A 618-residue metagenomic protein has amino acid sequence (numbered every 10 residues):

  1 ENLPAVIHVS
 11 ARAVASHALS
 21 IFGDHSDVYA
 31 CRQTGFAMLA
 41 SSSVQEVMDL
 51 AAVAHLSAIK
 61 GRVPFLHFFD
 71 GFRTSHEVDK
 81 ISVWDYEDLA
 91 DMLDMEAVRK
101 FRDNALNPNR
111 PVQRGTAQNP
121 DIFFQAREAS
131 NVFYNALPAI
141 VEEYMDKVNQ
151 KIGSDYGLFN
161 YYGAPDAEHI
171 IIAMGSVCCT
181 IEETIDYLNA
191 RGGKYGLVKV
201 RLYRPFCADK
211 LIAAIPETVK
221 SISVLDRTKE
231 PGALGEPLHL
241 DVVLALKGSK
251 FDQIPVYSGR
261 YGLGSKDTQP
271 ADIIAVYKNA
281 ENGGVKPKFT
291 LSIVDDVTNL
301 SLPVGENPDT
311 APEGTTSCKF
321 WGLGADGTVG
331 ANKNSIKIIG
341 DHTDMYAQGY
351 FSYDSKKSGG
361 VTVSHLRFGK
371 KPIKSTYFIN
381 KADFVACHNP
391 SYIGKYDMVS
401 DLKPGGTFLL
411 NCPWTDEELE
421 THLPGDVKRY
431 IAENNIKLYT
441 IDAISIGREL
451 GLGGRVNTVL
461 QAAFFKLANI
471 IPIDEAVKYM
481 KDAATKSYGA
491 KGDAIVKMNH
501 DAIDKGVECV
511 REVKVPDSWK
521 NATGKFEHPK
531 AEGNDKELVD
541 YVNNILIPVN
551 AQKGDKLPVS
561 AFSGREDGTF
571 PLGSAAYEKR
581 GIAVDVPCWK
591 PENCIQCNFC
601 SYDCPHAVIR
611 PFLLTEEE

Functional and structural regions predicted by a protein language model:
N2-A11, L89-A97, S221-S223: A glycine-rich helix N-cap at a beta->alpha junction
S16-A18, C31, E142-S292, H365-R367 (+2 more regions): Thiamine diphosphate
S16-F22, D49-V53, H76-V83, E87 (+12 more regions): Short acidic, glycine/serine/threonine-rich loops at helix termini
I21-G71, M95, L244, F251-G262 (+3 more regions): Conserved thiamine diphosphate
R62-F68, I152-Y162, Y195-G196, F251-Y257 (+6 more regions): Flexible, glycine/charged-enriched surface loops at secondary-structure junctions
F65-N160: Conformationally flexible catalytic loops at phosphate/diphosphate-handling active centers
P205-D209, T218-S221, L225-E236, G314-G324 (+1 more regions): Active-site cofactor/cluster-binding pocket
V477, G489-E618: Ferredoxin-type iron-sulfur electron-transfer modules and their immediate structural context
